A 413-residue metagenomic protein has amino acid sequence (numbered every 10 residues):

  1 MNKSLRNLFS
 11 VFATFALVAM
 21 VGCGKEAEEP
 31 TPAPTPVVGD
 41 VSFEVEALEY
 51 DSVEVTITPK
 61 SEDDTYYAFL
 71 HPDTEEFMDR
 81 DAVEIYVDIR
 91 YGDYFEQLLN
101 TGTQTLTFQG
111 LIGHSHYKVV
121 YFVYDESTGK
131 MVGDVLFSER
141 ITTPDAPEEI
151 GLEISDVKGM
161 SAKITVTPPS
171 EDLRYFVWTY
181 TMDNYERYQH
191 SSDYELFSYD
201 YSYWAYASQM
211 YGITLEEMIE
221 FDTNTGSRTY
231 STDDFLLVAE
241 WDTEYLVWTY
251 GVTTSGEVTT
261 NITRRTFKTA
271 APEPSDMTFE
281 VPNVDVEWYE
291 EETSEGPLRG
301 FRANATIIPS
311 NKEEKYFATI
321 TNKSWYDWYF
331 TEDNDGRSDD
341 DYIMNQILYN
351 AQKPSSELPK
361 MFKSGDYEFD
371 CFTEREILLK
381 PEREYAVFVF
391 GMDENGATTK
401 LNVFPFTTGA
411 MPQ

Functional and structural regions predicted by a protein language model:
M1-G22: Sec-dependent bacterial lipoprotein signal peptides
F15-E46, V132-E153, R264-W288, F406-Q413: Bacterial Sec-dependent N-terminal signal peptides
V45-E49, I154-M160, E292-R299: Short, solvent-exposed loop/linker segments at the N-terminal edge of repeated beta-sheet extracellular domains
D51-V55, M160-I164, F301-A305: Structural beta-strand segments of beta-rich domains
T58-Y86, T167-Q209, A303, I307-L348: Solvent-exposed loop/turn segments flanking beta-strands in beta-repeat/beta-sandwich domains
L99-N100, F108-H116, G212-L215, E220-S227 (+4 more regions): Surface-exposed, short loops/turns at beta-strand junctions within beta-sandwich domains
G110-K130, V238-E257, L379-G396: Beta-strand-rich modules
K130-S138, V258-R265, T373, T398-F404: Extracellular and select intracellular beta-sandwich modules with Ser/Thr-enriched, small-residue motifs on
